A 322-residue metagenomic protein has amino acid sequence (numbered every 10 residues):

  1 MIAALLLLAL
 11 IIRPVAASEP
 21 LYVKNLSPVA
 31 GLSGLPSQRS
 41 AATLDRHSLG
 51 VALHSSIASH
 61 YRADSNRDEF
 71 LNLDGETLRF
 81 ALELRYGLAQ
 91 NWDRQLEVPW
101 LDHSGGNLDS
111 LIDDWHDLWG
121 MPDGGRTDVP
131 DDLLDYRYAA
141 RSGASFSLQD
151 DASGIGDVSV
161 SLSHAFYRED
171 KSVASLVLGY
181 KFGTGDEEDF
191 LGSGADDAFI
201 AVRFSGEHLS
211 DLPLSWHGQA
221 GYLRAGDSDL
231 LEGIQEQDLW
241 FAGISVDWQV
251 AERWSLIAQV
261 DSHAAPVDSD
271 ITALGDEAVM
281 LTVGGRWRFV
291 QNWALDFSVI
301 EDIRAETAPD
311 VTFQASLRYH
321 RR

Functional and structural regions predicted by a protein language model:
M1-S27: Cleavable N-terminal export/targeting peptides
A17-G226, G233-R322: Transmembrane beta-barrel domains of Gram-negative outer membranes and organellar outer membranes
